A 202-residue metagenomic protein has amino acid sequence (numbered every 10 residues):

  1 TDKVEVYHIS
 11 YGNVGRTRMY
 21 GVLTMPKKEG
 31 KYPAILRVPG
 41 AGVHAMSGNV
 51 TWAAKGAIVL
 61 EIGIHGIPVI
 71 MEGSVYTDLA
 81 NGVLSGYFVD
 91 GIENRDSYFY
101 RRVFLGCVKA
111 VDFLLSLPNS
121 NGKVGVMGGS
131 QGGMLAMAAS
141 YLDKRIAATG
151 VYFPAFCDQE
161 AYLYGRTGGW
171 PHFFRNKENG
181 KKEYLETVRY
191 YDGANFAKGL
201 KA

Functional and structural regions predicted by a protein language model:
T1-G30: N-terminal cap/lid segment of alpha/beta-hydrolase-fold proteins
T24, P33-G40, G63: The conserved beta1-alpha1 loop
G40-H44, V59: Serine-hydrolase catalytic-loop signature spanning alpha/beta hydrolases and amidase-signature enzymes
V50-A54, I58-L105, A161-G168: Cap/lid segment of the alpha/beta-hydrolase catalytic domain
G63, M127-G129, Y152-F153: Alpha/beta-hydrolase-fold catalytic nucleophile elbow
G86-S130: Gly/Ser-rich "nucleophile elbow"/oxyanion-hole loop immediately N-terminal to the catalytic nucleophile in hydrolases
G133-K181: Hydrolase active-site cap/lid region
L185-A202: Serine-hydrolase catalytic core
